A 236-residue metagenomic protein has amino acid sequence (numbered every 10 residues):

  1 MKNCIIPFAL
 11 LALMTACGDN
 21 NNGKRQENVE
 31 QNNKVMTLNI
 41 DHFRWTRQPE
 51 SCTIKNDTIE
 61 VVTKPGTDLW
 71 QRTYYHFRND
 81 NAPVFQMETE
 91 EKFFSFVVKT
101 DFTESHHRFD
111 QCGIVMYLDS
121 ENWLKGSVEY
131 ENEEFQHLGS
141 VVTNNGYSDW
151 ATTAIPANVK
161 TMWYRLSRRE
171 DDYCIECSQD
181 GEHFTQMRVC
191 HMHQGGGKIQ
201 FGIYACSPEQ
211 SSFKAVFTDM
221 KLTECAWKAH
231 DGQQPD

Functional and structural regions predicted by a protein language model:
M1-C4: Positively charged n-region of N-terminal signal peptides that target proteins for export
I6-L11: Hydrophobic helical h-region of N-terminal Sec-dependent signal peptides in bacterial secretory/periplasmic proteins
T15-A16: C-terminal motif of bacterial Sec signal peptides marking the signal peptidase cleavage site
D19: Short, conserved catalytic or interaction motifs in soluble domains
N22-D236: Extracellular glycan-recognition regions
